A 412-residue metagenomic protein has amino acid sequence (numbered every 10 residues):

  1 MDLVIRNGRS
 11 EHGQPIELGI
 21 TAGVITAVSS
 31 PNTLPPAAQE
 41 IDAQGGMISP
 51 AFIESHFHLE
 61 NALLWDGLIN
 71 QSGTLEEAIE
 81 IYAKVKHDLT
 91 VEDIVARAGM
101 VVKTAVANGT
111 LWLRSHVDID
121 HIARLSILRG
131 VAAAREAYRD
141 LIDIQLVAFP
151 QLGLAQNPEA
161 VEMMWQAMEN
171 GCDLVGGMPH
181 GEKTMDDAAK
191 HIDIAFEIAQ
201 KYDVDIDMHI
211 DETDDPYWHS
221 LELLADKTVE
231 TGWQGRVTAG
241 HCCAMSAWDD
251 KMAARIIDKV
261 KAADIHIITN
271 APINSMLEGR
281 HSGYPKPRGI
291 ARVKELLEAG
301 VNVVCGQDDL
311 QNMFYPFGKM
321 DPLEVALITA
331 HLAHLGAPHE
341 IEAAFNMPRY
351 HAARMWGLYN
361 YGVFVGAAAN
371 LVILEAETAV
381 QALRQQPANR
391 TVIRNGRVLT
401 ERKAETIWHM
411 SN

Functional and structural regions predicted by a protein language model:
M1-S49: Histidine-rich, glycine-flanked metal-binding segment
G8, G23, G45, H56 (+11 more regions): Divalent metal-coordination and catalytic microenvironments
G46-L68, T213-D214: Di-metal (Zn2+ and/or Mg2+/Mn2+) metal-binding site signature of metallo-dependent hydrolases with the MBL/beta-CASP
A62-I94, G171-L174, Y202, S220-T238 (+3 more regions): Active-site gating loops and adjacent loop-to-helix segments of metal-dependent hydrolytic enzymes
W65-H116, I122-A137, E162-E169: Alpha-helical scaffold segments that flank or form the walls of functional sites
S126-D140, Q156-H266, S282-C305, Y361: Histidine/acidic residue-rich metal-binding segments in metalloenzymes
D205, D226-V237, I273, L277 (+1 more regions): His/Asp/Glu-enriched, well-ordered alpha-helical/loop segment that forms or immediately abuts the divalent-metal
R354, V365-N412: C-terminal cap of metal-dependent C-N hydrolases
